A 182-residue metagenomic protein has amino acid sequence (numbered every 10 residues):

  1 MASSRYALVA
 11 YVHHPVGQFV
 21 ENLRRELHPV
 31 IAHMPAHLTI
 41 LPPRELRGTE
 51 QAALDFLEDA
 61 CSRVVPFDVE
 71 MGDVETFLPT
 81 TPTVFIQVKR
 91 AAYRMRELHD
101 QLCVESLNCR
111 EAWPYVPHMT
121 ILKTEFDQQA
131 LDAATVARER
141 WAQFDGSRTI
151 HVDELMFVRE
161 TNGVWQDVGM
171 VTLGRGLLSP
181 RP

Functional and structural regions predicted by a protein language model:
M1-P182: Histidine-dependent nucleotide/RNA phosphoesterase domain, centered on the 2H-phosphoesterase fold with its duplicated
